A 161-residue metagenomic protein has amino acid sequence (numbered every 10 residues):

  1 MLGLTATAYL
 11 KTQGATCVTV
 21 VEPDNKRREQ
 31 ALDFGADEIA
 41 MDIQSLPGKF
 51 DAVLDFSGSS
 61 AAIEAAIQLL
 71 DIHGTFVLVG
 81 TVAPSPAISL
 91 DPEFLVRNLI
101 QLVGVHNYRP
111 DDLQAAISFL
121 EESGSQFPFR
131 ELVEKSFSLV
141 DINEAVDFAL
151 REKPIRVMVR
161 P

Functional and structural regions predicted by a protein language model:
M1-I43: Mid-domain Rossmann-like dinucleotide-binding core that forms the NAD(H)/NADP(H) cofactor-binding site
V21-P23, F56, H106: N-terminal Rossmann-fold cofactor-binding loop
D24-K26, D42-L46, G80-P84, N107-Y108: Short, acidic/turn-prone active-site loops that include or flank metal/cofactor- and phosphate-binding residues
S45-V53: A short acidic, Gly/Pro-enriched loop at the edge of an enzyme's catalytic core that lines a small-molecule cofactor
V53-L54, V77: N-terminal Rossmann-like NAD(P) cofactor-binding module of classical short-chain dehydrogenase/reductase
G58, D71-I72, L150, P154: Short conserved AdoMet
S60-E122, P161: Glycine-rich phosphate-binding loop and adjacent beta-alpha segment of Rossmann(oid) nucleotide-cofactor-binding
P110, Q114-P161: C-terminal hydrophobic helical "lid"/dimerization subdomain of Rossmann-like NAD(P)H-dependent oxidoreductases
